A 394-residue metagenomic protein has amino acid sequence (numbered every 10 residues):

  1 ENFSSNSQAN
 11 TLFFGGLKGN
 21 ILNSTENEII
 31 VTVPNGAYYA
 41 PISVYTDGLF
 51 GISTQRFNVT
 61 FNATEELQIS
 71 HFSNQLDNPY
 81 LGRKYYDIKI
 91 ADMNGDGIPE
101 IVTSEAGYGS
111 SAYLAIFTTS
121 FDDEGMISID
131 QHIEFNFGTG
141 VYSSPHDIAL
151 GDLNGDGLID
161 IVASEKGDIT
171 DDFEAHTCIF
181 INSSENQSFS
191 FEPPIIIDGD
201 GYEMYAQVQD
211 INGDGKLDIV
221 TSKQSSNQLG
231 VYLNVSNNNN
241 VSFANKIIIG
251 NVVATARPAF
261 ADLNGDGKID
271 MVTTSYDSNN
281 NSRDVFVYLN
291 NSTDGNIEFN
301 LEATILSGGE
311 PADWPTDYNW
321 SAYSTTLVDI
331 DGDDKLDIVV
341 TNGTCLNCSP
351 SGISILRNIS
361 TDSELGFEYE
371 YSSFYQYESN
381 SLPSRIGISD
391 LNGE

Functional and structural regions predicted by a protein language model:
E1-I52: Immunoglobulin-like IPT/TIG beta-sandwich domains and homologous Ig-like subdomains
S53-V59: C-terminal edge beta-strand
T60-R83, T118-S143, I181-G201, L233-V253 (+2 more regions): Blade-edge motifs of beta-propeller repeat domains
Y85-M93, H146-L153, M204-I211, L233 (+3 more regions): Beta-propeller blade termini
G95-S104, G155-S164, G213-S222, G265-T274 (+2 more regions): Acidic/hydrophobic-patterned starts of short beta strands in beta-sheet-rich repeat architectures
A106-S111, K166-D171, S225-N227, Y276-N281 (+1 more regions): Short glycine/acidic-enriched loop and turn motifs that connect beta-strands
Y113-F117, A175-F180, Q228-Y232, R283-Y288 (+1 more regions): A short loop-to-beta-strand structural motif that recurs across blades of beta-propeller domains
